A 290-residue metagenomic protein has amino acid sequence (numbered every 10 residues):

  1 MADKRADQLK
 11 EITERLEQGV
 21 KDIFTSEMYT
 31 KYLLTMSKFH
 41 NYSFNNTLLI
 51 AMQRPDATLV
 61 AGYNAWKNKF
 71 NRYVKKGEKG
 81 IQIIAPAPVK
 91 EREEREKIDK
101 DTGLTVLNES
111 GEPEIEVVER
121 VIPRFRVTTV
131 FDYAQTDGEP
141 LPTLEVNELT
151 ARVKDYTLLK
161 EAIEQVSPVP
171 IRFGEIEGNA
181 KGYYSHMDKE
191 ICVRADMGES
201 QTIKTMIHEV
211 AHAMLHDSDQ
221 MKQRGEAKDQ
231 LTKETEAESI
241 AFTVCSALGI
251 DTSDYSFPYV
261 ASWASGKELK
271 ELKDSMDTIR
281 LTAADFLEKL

Functional and structural regions predicted by a protein language model:
M1-L290: N-terminal accessory/interface modules of nucleic-acid-binding and processing proteins
